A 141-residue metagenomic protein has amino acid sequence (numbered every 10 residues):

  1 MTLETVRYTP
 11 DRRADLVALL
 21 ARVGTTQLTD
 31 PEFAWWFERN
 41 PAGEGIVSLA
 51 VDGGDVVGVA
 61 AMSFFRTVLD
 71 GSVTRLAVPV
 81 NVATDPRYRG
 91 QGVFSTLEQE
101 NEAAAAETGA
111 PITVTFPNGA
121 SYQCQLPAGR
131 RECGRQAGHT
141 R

Functional and structural regions predicted by a protein language model:
M1-D11, G129-R141: Acyltransferase donor/substrate-recognition loop-hinge adjacent to the catalytic core
M1-G58, F64, T74-V78: Short amphipathic alpha-helix that is part of the acyltransferase structural core
A21, R89, L126: Short polybasic/polar patches that bind polyanions
F33-F37, M62, F94, F116 (+1 more regions): Tryptophan-centric aromatic hotspots in well-structured domains and transmembrane helices
F65-T67, V82-T84, P117-A120: An acidic- and aromatic-residue-enriched active-site/binding cleft used to recognize and process polar
P79, T84, R89-A103, T115: Conserved acetyl-CoA-binding loop-helix of GNAT-fold acetyltransferases
A106-T113, P117-G138: Conserved active-site alpha-helix within GNAT-family acetyltransferase domains
